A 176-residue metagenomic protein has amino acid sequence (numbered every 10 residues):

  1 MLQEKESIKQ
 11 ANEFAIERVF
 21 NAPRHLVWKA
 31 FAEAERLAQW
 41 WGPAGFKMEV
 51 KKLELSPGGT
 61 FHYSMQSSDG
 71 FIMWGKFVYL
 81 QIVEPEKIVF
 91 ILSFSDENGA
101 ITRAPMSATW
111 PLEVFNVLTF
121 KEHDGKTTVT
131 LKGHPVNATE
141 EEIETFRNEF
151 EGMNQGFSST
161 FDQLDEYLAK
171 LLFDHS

Functional and structural regions predicted by a protein language model:
M1-K47, Q163: Hydrophobic ligand-binding cavity/cleft-lining segments
A11-E17, R24, T60, W74 (+3 more regions): Intrinsic-disorder/low-complexity, polar/charged segments enriched in Ser/Thr/Lys/Arg/Asp/Glu/Gln
A15, E35-V78, H175-S176: Short beta-edge strand/loop motif at the mouth of beta-sheet-based domains
F20, M65-S67, F94, G133-P135: Short beta-strand segments enriched in hydrophobic/aromatic residues within well-folded beta-rich domains
V27, L37, F61, Y79 (+4 more regions): Hydrophobic pocket/interface hotspot
K51-L55, H62, D69-D124: Hydrophobic-ligand binding "helix-grip"
A100-Q155: Beta-strand/loop substructures that line and gate deep hydrophobic ligand-binding cavities in soluble
E166-S176: Short, highly charged C-terminal tails/helix-capping segments
